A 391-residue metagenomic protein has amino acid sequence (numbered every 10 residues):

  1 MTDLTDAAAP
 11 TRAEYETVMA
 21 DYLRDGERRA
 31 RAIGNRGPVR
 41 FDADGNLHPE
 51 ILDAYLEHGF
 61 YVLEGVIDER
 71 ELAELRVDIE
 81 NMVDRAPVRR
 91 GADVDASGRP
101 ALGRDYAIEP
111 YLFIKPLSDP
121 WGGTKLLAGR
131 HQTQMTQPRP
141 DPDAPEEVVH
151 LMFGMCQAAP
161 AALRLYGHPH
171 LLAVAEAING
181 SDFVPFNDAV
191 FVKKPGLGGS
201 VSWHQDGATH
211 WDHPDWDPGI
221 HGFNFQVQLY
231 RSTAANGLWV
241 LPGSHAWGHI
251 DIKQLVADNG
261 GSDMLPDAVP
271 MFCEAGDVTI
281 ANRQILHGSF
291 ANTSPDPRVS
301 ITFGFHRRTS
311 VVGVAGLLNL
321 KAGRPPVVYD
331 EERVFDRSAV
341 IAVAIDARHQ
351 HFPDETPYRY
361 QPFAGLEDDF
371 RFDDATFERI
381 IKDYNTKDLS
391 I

Functional and structural regions predicted by a protein language model:
T2-E57, E64-W203, T209: Non-heme Fe(II)-dependent double-stranded beta-helix
T2-F41, R85, R89, D93 (+3 more regions): Non-heme Fe(II)/2-oxoglutarate
T133-T136, Q205-A208, K253-D267, P297 (+1 more regions): Short, surface-exposed loop/helix-turn segments at secondary-structure junctions that function as lids/hinges flanking
A162-L163, A173-V174, W211-D215, V227-L229 (+2 more regions): Short helix-to-loop capping/linker segments positioned immediately adjacent to catalytic or ligand/cofactor-binding
D188-V190, F225-V227, I301-F305: A structural signal for short, well-ordered beta-strand segments
A189, K194, Q205-G207, V227-R231 (+1 more regions): Short, structured patches in soluble enzyme cores that scaffold and shape functional sites
S202-G222: Acidic, His- and aromatic-enriched active-site or binding-groove loops in soluble protein domains that engage sugars
G219-G222, Y230-F290, S310: Double-stranded beta-helix
